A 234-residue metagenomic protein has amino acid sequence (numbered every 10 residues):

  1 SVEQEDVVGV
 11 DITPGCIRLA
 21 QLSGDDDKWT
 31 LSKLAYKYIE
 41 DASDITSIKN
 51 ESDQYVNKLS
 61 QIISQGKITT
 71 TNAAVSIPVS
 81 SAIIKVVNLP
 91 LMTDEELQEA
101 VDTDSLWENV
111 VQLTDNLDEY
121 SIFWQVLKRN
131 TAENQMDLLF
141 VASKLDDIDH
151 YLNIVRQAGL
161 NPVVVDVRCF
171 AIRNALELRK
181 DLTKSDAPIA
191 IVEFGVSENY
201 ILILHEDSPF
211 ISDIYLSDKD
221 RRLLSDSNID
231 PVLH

Functional and structural regions predicted by a protein language model:
S1-H234: Hydrophobic/aromatic-enriched cytosolic interaction surfaces used to assemble or bind macromolecules
